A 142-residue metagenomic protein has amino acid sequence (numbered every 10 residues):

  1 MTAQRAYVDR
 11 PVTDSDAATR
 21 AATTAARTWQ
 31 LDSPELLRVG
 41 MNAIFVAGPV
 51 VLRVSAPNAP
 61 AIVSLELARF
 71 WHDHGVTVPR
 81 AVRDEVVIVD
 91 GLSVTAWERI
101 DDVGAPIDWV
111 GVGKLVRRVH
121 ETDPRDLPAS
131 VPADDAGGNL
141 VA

Functional and structural regions predicted by a protein language model:
M1-S33: Juxta-kinase regulatory segment immediately upstream of eukaryotic protein kinase catalytic domains
A18-A21, G40, S64: Short N-terminal amphipathic alpha-helix/helix-capping patch enriched in small hydrophobics with frequent Ser/Thr
T24-T28, H74, T122-D126: Generic non-transmembrane alpha-helical segments
E35-R38: Protein kinase glycine-rich loop
N42-A47, V51: ATP phosphate-binding glycine-rich loop
V51-T95, D101-V119: A conserved alpha-helical element in kinase catalytic cores
V103-A142: A cross-family kinase active-site recognition segment
